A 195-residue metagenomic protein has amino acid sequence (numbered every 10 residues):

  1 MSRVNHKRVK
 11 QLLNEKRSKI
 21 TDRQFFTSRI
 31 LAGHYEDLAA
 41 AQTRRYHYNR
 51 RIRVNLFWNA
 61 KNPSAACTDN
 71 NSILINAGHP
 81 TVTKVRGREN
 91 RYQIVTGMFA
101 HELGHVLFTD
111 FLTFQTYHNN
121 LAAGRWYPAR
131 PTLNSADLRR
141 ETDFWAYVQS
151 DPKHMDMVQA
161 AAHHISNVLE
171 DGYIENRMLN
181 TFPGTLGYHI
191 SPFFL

Functional and structural regions predicted by a protein language model:
M1-L195: Basic/hydrophobic alpha-helical interface regions
